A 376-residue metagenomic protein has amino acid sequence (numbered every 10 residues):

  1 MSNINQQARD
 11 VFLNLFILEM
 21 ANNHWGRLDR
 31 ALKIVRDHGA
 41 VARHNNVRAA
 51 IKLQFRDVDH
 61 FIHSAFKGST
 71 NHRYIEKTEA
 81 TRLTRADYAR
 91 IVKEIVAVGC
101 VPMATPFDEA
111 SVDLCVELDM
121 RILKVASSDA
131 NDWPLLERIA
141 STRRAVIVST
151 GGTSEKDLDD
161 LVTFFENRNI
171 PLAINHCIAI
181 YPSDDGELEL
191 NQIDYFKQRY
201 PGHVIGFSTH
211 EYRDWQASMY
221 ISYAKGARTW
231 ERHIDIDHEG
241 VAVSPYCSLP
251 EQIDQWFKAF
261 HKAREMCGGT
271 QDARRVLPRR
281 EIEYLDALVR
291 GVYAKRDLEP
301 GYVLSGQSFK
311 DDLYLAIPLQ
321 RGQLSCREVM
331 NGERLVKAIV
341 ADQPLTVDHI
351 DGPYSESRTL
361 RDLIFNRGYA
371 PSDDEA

Functional and structural regions predicted by a protein language model:
M1-A376: Catalytic cores and adjacent flexible loops of soluble metabolic enzymes that perform enolate/carbanion chemistry on
